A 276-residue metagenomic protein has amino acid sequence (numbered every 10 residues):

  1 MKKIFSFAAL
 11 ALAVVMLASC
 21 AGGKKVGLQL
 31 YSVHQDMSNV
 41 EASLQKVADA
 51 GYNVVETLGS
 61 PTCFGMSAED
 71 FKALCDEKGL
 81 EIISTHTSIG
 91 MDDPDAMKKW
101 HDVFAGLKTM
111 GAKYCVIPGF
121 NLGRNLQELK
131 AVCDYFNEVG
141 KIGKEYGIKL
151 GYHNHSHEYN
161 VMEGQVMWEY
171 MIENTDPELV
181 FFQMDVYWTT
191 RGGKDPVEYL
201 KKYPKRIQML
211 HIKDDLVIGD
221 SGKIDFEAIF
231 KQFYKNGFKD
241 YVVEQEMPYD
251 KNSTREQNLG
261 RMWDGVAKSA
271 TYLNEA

Functional and structural regions predicted by a protein language model:
M1-K24: Bacterial Sec-dependent N-terminal signal peptides
S19-K113, G260-W263, A267-A276: N-terminal pre-domain/capping segments
A21-V26, S32-A48, E163-M184, W188-A276: Histidine-acidic metal/acid-base catalytic patches
S32-S38, T57-A68, S88-K98, N121-K130 (+4 more regions): Acidic-and-aromatic substrate-binding clefts and catalytic sites of carbohydrate-active enzymes
Q45, N53-V54, M91-F182, W263: Active-site acidic/histidine proton-transfer and metal-coordination neighborhood in alpha/beta enzyme cores
A68-E77, Y135-E145, A228-F233: Catalytic-core regions built around general acid/base machinery
L80, A112-K113, I148, N236-K239: A short helix->loop->beta-strand "cap" motif at the edges of active sites that frequently abuts
